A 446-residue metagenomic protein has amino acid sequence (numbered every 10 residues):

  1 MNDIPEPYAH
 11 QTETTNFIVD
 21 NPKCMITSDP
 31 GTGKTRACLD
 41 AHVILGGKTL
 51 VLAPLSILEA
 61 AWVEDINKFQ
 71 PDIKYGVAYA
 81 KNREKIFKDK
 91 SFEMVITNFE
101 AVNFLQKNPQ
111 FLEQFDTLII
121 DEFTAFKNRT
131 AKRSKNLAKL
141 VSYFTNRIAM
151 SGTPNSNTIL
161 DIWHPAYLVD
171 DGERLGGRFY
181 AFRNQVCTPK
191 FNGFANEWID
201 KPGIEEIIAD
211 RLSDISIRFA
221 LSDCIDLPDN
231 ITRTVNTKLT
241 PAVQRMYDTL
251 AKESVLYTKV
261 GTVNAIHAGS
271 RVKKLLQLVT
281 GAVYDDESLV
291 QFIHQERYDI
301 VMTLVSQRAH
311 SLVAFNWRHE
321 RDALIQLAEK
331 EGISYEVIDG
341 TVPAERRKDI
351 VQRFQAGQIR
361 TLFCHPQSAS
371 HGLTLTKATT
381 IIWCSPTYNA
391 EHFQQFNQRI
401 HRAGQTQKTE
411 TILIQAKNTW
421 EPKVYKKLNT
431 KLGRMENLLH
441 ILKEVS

Functional and structural regions predicted by a protein language model:
M1-T27: Conserved pre-motif I regulatory segment
N21-A41: Walker A/P-loop
P22-M25, F123, R129-T130, I162-W163 (+5 more regions): Interdomain linker/hinge connecting the two RecA-like lobes of the SF2 helicase core
T35-A37, G46-K68, S156-D161, N316-R318: Conserved Walker A/P-loop ATP-binding site and its immediately adjacent core in helicase/helicase-like ATPase domains
L58-K81, D171-G172: Conserved helix-turn-beta segment of the N-terminal RecA-like "Helicase ATP-binding" lobe in SF1/SF2 helicases
T117, S134-D223, Q405-K408: Conserved P-loop NTPase motor "coupling/switch" region that bridges the ATPase
L312-A314, D322-I325, E329-A369: Conserved helicase ATPase core of P-loop NTP-dependent helicases/translocases
Y388-S446: A conserved SF2-helicase RecA2
